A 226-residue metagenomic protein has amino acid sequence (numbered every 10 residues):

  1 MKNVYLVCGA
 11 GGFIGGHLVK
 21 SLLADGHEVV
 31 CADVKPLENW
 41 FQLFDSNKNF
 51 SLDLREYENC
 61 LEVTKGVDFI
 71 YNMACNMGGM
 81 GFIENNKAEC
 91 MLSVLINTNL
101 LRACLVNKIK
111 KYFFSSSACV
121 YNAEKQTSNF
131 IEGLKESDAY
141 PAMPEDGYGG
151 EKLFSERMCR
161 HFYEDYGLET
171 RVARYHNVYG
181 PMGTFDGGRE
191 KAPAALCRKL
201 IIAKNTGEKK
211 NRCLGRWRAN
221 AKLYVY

Functional and structural regions predicted by a protein language model:
Y5-D25: N-terminal Rossmann NAD(P)H-binding glycine-rich loop of SDR-like oxidoreductase domains
C8, A32, I70-N76, Y112-A118 (+1 more regions): SDR active-site strand-loop-helix element
H27-P36: Conserved glycine-rich Rossmann-like NAD(P)H-binding loop of the short-chain dehydrogenase/reductase
F44-Y57: Rossmann-fold cofactor-recognition segment
L54-S93, A123: NAD(P)H-binding glycine-rich loop region in Rossmannoid oxidoreductase-like domains and their noncatalytic homologs
I70, E84-F114: NAD(P)-cofactor binding segment of oxidoreductase domains
N76-A88, V106, S115-Y148, R160-L168 (+2 more regions): Active-site "gating" loop of Rossmann-like NAD(P)-dependent oxidoreductase/epimerase domains
G147-G150, F154-M158, R171-V172, T184-L200 (+1 more regions): Substrate-positioning beta->alpha
